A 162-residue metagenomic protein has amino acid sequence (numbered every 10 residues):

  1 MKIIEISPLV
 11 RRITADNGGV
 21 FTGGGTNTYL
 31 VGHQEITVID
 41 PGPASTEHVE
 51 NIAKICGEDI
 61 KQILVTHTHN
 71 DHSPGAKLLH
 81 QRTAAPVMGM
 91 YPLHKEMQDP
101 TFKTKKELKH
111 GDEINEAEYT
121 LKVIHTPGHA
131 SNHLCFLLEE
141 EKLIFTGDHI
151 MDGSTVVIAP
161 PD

Functional and structural regions predicted by a protein language model:
M1-K2, N27-Y29, K106, D112 (+1 more regions): Residue-level detector of beta-strand structural context in well-folded domains
M1-V38, P43-K54, T83: Zn-dependent metallo-beta-lactamase
I6, L30-Q34, N115-E118, F136-E140: Active-site beta-strand termini and strand-to-loop segments that position acidic
S7, G25-T26, H33, F102 (+3 more regions): A structure-centric signal for secondary-structure junctions around beta-strands
G19-V20, K105, H125-P127: Short Gly/Pro-enriched turn/cap motifs at secondary-structure boundaries
G24, P43-K122, K142, D152: Active-site HxH/HxHxD metal-binding segment of metal-dependent hydrolases
I36-V38, P43-S45, T120-P127, S131-D162: Metallo-beta-lactamase
